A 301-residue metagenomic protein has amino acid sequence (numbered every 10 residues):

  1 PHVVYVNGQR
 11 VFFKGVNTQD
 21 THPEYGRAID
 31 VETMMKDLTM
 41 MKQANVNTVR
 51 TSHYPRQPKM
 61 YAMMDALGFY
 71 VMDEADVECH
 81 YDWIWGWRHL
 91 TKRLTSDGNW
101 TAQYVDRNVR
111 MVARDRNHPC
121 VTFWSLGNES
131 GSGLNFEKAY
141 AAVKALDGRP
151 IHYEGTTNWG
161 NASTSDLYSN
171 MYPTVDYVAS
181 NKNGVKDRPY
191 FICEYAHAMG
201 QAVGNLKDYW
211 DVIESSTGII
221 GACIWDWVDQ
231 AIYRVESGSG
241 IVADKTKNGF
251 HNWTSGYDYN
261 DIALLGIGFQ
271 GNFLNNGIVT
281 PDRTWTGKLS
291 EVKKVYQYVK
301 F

Functional and structural regions predicted by a protein language model:
P1-F301: Extended substrate-binding grooves/exosites of carbohydrate-active enzymes
